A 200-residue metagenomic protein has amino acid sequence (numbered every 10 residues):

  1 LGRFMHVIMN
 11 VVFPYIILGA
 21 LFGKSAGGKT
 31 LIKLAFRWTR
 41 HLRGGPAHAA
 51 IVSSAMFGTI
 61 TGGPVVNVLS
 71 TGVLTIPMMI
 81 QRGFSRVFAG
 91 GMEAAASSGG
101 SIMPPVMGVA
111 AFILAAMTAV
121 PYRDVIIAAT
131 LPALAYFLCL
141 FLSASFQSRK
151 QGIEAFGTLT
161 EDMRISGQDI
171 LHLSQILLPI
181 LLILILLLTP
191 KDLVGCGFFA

Functional and structural regions predicted by a protein language model:
L1-K29, L193-F198: Core transmembrane alpha-helical segments of multi-pass membrane transporters/permeases
V11, Y15, G19, A49-G58 (+8 more regions): Alpha-helical transmembrane segments in multi-pass membrane proteins
K24-G28, G63, I113, M117-V120 (+2 more regions): Transmembrane helix-loop junctions in multipass membrane proteins, especially transporters and channels
I32-G100, V106-A111, A119: Hydrophobic transmembrane alpha-helices that form the pore/transport pathway of multi-pass ion and small-solute
V68, Q81, F88, G100-L114 (+1 more regions): Transmembrane-helix bundle segments that line or gate the permeation/cavity pathway in multi-pass membrane proteins
A115-L131: Helix-coil boundary and interhelical linker segments in multi-pass alpha-helical membrane proteins
I127-A200: Long, contiguous bundles of hydrophobic transmembrane helices that form the permeation core of multi-pass
